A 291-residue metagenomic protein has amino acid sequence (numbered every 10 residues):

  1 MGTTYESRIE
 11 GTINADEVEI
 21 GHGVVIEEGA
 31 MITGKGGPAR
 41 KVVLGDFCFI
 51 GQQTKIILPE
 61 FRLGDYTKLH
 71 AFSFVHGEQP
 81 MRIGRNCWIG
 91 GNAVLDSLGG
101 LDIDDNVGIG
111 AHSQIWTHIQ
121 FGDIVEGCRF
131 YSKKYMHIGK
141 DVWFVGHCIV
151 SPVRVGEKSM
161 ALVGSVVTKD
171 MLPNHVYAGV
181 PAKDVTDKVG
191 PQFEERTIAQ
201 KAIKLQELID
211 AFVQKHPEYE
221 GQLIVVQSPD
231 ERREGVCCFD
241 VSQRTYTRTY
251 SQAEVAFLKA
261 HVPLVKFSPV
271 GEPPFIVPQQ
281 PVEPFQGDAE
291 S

Functional and structural regions predicted by a protein language model:
M1-E10, D16-E17, G23, G29 (+1 more regions): Terminal amphipathic alpha-helical/low-complexity segments used for targeting or macromolecular assembly
G11-V155, V180-P181, D187-G190: Flexible, glycine/small-residue-enriched loop-and-beta-strand segment within the central core of proteins
G108, V166-V167: Conserved sequence/active-site signature of Rossmann-fold short-chain dehydrogenase/reductase
A111, V163, P173: Residues that flank catalytic or metal-binding motifs in active/ligand-binding sites
V153-R154, S165, M171: Short beta-to-alpha loop/turn elements within the nucleotide-binding domains of ABC transporters
K158-L162: Canonical bilayer-spanning transmembrane alpha-helix
K169-N174, P181: Contiguous mid-protein beta-loop-alpha structural module that forms a pocket-lining wall or clamp of enzyme active
